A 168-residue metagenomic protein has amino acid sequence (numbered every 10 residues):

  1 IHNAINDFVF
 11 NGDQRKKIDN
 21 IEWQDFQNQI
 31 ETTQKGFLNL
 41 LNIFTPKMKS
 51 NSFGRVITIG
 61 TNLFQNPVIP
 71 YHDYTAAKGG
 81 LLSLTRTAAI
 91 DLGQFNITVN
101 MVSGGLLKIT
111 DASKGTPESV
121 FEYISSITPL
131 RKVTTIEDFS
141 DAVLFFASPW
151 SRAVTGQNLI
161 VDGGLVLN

Functional and structural regions predicted by a protein language model:
N6-F10, K17-D25, Q29, R55-G80 (+2 more regions): Catalytic loop of short-chain dehydrogenase/reductase
R15-K16, Q94, M101-T128, D138: A glycine/serine/threonine-rich, flexible loop-to-helix segment that serves as the NAD(P) cofactor-binding "lid"
L41-N42, R86: A short, exposed helix-loop element centered on a Lys and neighboring polar residues
P46, I90-D91, R152: Alpha-helical segment proximal to the catalytic Tyr-Lys
N66, S126, L144, T155-N168: Short C-terminal tail/terminal secondary-structure segment of NAD(P)H-dependent dehydrogenase/reductase domains
G93, T98, V154-G156: Short, small/polar-rich loop/turn modules that mediate ligand/substrate recognition or access, typified
T128-F139, W150: A conserved structural motif in NAD(P)-dependent oxidoreductases
